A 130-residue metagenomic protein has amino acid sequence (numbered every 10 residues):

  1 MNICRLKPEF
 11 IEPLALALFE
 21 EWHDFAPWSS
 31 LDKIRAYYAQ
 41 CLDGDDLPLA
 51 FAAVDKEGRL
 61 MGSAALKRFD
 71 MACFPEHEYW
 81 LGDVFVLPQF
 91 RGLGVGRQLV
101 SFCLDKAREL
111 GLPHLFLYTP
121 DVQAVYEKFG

Functional and structural regions predicted by a protein language model:
M1-L14: A short beta-loop-alpha structural element at the N-terminal edge of CoA-dependent acyl/N-acetyltransferase catalytic
A15-S29: Helix-loop element at the rim of GNAT/NAT acetyltransferase active sites that forms part of the acceptor-substrate
C41-D46: Short loop/turn motifs at secondary-structure junctions and domain boundaries
A50-A52, R59-F69, W80, F85: Conserved beta-strand in the GNAT
V84, L115-Y118: Conserved hydrophobic beta-strand within the GNAT/NAT acetyltransferase core sheet that lines the active-site cleft
F90, G94-F102: Conserved acetyl-CoA pyrophosphate-binding loop and the N-cap/start of the following alpha-helix in GNAT-like
E109, P113, P120-G130: Conserved active-site alpha-helix within GNAT-family acetyltransferase domains
